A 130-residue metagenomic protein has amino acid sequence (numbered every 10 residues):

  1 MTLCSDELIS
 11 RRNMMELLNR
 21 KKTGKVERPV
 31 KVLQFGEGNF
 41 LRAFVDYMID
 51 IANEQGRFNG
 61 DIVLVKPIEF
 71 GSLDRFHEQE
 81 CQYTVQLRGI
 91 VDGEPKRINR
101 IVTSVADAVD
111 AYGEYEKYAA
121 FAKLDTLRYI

Functional and structural regions predicted by a protein language model:
T2-I130: Non-transmembrane, aqueous-exposed alpha-helical and coiled segments at domain scale
